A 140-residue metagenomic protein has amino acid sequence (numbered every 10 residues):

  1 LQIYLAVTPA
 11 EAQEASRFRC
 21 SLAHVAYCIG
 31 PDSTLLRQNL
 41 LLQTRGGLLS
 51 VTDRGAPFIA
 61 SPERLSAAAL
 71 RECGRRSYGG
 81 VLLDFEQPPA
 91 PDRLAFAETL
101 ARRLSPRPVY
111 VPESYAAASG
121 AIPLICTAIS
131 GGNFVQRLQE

Functional and structural regions predicted by a protein language model:
L1-E140: Secreted glycan hydrolases and related glycan-binding modules that recognize and/or cleave
